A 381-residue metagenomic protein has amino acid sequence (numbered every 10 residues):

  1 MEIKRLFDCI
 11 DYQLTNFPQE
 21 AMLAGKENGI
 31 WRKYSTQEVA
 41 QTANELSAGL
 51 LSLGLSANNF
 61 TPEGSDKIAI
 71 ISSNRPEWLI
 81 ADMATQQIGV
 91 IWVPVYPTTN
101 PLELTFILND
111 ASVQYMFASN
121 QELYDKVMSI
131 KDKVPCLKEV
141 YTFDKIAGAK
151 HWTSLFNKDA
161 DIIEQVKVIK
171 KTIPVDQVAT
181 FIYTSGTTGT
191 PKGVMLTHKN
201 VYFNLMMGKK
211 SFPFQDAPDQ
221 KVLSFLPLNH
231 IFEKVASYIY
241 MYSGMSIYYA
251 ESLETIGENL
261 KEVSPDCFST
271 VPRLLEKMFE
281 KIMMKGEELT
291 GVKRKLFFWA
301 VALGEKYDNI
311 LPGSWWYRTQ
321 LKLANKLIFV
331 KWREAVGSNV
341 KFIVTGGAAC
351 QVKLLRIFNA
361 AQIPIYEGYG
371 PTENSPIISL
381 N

Functional and structural regions predicted by a protein language model:
M1-M22, Q41: A short N-terminal helical cap/helix-turn-helix that marks the beginning of AMP-binding/adenylate-forming
P18-A21, T142, A160-Y183, T190 (+1 more regions): Conserved pre-ATP/AMP-binding loop-to-beta segment of ANL
L23-R75, M83, N100-T105, S154-D159: Conserved AMP-binding/adenylate-forming core of the ANL superfamily
K33-T36, A179-L205: Conserved AMP-binding A3 loop
A69-I71, W78, D82, Q86-E122 (+3 more regions): Short beta-strand->loop structural element characteristic of the AMP-binding/adenylate-forming
P76-V95, L104-T105, K209, I231-M245 (+2 more regions): Hydrophobic alpha-helical segments in the ANL/AMP-binding
E122-V175, I282-K331: ANL superfamily adenylate-forming
Y202-K221, L228-F329, N339, P364: Conserved AMP-binding/adenylation subdomain of ANL enzymes
